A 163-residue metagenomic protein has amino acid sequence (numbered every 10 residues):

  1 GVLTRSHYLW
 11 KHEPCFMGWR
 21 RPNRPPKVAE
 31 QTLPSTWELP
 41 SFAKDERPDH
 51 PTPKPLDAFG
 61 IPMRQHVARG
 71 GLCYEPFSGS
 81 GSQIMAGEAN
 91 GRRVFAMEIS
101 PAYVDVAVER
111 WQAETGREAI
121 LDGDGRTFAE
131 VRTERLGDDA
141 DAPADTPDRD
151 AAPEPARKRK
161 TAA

Functional and structural regions predicted by a protein language model:
G1-V104, A163: Core catalytic lobe of class I
H50, V106, F128, D145 (+1 more regions): General helical secondary-structure elements
V108-D148: S-adenosyl-L-methionine
D148-A163: Long, low-complexity, intrinsically disordered segments
